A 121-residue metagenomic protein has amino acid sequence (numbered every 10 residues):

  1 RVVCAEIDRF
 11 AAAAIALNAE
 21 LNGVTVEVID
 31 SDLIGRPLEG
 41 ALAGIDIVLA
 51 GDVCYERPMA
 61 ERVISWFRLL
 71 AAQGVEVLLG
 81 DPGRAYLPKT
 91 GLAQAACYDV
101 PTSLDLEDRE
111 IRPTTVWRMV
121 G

Functional and structural regions predicted by a protein language model:
R1-G121: S-adenosylmethionine-dependent methyltransferases
